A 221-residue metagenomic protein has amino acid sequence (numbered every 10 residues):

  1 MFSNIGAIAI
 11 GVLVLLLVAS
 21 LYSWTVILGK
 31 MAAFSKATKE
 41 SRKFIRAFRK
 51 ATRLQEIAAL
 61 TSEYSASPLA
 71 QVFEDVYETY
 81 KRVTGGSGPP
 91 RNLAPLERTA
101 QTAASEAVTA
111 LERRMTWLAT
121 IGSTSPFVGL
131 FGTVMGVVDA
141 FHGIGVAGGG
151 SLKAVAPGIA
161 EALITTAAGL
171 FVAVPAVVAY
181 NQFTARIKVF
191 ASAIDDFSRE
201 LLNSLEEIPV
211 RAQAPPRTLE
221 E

Functional and structural regions predicted by a protein language model:
M1-R46: Hydrophobic membrane-targeting segments
I10-L13, E112-A119, E161, T165: N-terminal membrane-entry
V12-L15, A19-Y22, S125-V128, G132-M135 (+1 more regions): Residue-level signal for the membrane-embedded core of alpha-helical transmembrane segments, especially mid-helix
S23-K30, V172-N181: Transmembrane alpha-helical segments in integral membrane proteins
T38-S151, V178-E221: Predominantly long cytosolic amphipathic alpha-helical stalk/bundle segments
G148-A162: Hydrophobic alpha-helical transmembrane segments and adjacent short intramembrane/lumenal linkers of inner/organellar
A162-A176: Hydrophobic alpha-helical transmembrane segments of polytopic membrane proteins
